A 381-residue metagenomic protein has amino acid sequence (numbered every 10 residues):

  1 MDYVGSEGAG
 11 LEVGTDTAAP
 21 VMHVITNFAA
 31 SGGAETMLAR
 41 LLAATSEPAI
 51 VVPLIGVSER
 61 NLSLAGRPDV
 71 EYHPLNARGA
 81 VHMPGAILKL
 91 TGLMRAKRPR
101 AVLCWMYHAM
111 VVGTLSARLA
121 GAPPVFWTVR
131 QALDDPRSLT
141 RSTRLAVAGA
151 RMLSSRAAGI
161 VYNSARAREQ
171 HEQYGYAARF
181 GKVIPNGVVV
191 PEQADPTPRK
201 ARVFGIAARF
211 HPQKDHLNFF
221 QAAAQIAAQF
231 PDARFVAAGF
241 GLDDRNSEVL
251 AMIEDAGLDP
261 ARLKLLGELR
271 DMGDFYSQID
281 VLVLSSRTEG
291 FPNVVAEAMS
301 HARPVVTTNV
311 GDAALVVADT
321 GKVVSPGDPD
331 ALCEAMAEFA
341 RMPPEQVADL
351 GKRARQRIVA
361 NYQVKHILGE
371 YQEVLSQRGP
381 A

Functional and structural regions predicted by a protein language model:
D2-G5, G10, G14, H23-M83 (+2 more regions): N-terminal strand-loop element at the rim of the active site of nucleotide-sugar-dependent glycosyltransferases
G32-R40, I206, H211-A228, S247-E248 (+1 more regions): A conserved mid-protein helix/loop that constitutes part of the nucleotide-sugar donor-binding site
P53, P304-T307: Short hydrophobic beta-strand element within catalytic cores of glycosyltransferases and related nucleotide-activated
C104-V112, V129: Short His-centered aromatic/hydrophobic patch
S155-F180, V188: A short, active-site helix/loop in glycosyltransferases that binds the activated sugar's phosphate group
E248-G267: Nucleotide-activated donor-binding/catalytic signature segment of Leloir-type glycosyltransferases, i.e., the conserved
E268, R287: Aromatic "clamp/platform" in nucleotide-sugar-dependent glycosyltransferases that forms part of the donor/acceptor
D319-D330, E338-P344: Conserved acidic donor-binding segment of nucleotide-sugar-dependent glycosyltransferases
